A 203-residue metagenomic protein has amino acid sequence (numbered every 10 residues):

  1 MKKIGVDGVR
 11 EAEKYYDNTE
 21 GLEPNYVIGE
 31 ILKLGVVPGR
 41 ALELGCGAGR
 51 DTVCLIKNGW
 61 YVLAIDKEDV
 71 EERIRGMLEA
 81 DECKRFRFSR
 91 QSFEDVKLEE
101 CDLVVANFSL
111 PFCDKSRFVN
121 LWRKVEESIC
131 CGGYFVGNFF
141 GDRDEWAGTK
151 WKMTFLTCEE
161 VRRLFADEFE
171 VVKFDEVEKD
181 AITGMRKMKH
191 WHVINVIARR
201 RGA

Functional and structural regions predicted by a protein language model:
M1-P38, L42-K97, S116-N120, Y134-A203: Class I (Rossmann-like) S-adenosyl-L-methionine-dependent methyltransferase catalytic domain, capturing the SAM-binding
V105: A conserved beta-strand element that flanks and buttresses the S-adenosyl-L-methionine
F108-S109: Short catalytic micro-motifs in class I SAM-dependent methyltransferases
F112: ABC ATPase nucleotide-binding domain "signature" loop
V119-C131: A short glycine-rich, Lys/Arg-flanked "PGG" loop and its adjoining helix->strand segment in the class I
